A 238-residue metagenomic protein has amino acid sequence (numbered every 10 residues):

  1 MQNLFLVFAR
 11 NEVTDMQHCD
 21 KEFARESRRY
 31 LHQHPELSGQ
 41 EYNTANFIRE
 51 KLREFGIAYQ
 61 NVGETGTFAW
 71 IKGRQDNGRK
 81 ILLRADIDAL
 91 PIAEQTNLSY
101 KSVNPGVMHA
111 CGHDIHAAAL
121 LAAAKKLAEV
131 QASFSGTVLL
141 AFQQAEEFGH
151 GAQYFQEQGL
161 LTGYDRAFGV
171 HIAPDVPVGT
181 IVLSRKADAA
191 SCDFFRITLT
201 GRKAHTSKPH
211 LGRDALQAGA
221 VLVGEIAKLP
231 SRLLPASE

Functional and structural regions predicted by a protein language model:
F8, E12-H109, D114, A118-F134: Acidic/His- and Gly-rich active-site-bordering loop/insert found across diverse amide/peptide-bond hydrolases
L90, N97-M108, I115, A132-E238: Histidine/acidic-residue-rich, glycine-tolerant segments that coordinate divalent metal ions
